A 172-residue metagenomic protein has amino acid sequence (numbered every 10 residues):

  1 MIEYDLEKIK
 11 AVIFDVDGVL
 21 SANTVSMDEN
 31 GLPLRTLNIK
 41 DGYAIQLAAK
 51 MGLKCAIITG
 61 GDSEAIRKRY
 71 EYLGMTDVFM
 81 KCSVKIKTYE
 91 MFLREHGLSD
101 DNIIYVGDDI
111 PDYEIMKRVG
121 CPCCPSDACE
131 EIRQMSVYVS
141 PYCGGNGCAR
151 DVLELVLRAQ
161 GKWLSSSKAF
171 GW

Functional and structural regions predicted by a protein language model:
M1-V16, K162-W172: Non-catalytic pre-domain segments flanking phosphatase-related domains
E7-V25, M116, A149: Asp-based phosphoryl-transfer active-site loop
K8-K10, L53, D101-N102: Short coil/turn segments at beta-strand junctions that form active-site/ligand-binding loops
I13, D17, G52, G74 (+1 more regions): Conserved functional loop/turn residues at catalytic and ligand-binding sites
D15-D17, D41, D108-D112: Acidic active-site catalytic centers that drive phospho-/nucleotidyl reactions and related ester hydrolyses
L20-M51, T59-G60: A positional/architectural concept
L34, Y72-L73, D77-V78, I86-W172: Mg2+-dependent phosphoryl-transfer enzymes with acidic/Ser/Thr/Gly-rich catalytic loops
I45-K68, F79-M80, M116: Substrate-recognition element of Asp-dependent hydrolases with the DxDx(T/V) motif
